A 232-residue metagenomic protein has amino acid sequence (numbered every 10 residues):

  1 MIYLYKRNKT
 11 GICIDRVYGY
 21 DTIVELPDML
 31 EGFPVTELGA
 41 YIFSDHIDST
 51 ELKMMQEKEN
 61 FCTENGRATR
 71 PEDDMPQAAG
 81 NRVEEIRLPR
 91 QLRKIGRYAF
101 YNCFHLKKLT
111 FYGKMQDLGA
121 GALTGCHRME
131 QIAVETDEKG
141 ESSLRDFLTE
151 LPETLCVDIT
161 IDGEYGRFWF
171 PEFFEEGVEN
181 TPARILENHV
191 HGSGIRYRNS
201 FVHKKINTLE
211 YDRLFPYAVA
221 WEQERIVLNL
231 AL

Functional and structural regions predicted by a protein language model:
M1-G11, Y18-T36, I47-K94, F104-D117 (+2 more regions): Structural signature of tandem-repeat unit edges
